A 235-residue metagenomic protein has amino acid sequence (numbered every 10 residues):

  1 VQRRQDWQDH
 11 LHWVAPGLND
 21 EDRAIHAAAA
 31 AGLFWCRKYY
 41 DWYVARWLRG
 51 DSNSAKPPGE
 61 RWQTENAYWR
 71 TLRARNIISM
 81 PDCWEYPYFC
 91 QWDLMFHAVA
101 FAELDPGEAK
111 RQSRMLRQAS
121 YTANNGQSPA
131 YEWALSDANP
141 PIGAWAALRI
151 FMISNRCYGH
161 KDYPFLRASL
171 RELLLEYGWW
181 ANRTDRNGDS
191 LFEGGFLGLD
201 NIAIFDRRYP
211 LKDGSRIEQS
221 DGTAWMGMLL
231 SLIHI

Functional and structural regions predicted by a protein language model:
V1-W13: Extended acidic/polar, glycine-enriched regions that form or flank non-catalytic beta-rich accessory modules
G17-L199, P210-S231: Substrate-binding groove/exosite segments of carbohydrate-active enzymes
D200-I204: Eukaryote-specific intrinsically disordered, low-complexity regulatory regions enriched for Ser/Thr/Pro/Gln
I233-I235: Conserved small/polar residues in nucleotide/adenosyl-binding loops
